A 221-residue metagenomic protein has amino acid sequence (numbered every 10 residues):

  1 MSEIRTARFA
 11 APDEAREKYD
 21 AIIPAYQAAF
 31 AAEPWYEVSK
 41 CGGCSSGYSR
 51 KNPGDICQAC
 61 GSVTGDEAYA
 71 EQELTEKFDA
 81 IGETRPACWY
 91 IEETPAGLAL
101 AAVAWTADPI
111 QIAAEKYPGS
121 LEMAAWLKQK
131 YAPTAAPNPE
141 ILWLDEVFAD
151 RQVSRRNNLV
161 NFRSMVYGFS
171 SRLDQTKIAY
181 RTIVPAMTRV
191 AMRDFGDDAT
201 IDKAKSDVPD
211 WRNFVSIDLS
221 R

Functional and structural regions predicted by a protein language model:
I4-I23, W35-Y36, G47-N52: A short beta-loop-alpha structural element at the N-terminal edge of CoA-dependent acyl/N-acetyltransferase catalytic
F30-P53, Q58-C88, E93-P95: Active-site rim helix/loop that mediates acceptor-substrate recognition in acyltransferases
P86-A87, L100, P209-S216: Short hydrophobic/aromatic beta-strand or adjacent loop that forms the aromatic wall/cage of a ligand/substrate-binding
L98-E146: Conserved acyl-donor/pantetheine-binding loop and adjacent beta-alpha core of acyl/acetyltransferases and related
A135-P139, A149-R163: Conserved glycine-rich acetyl-CoA-binding loop
M165-S170: Short hydrophobic clusters on alpha-helical segments that form packing/core surfaces in small helical domains
R172-I178, I183-W211: Conserved active-site alpha-helix within GNAT-family acetyltransferase domains
